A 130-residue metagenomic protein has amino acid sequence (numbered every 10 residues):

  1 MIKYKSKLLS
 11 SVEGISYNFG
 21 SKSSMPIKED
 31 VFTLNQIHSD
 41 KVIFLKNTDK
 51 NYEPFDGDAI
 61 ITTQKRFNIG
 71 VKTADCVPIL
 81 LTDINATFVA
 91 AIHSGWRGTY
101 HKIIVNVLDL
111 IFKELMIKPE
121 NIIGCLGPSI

Functional and structural regions predicted by a protein language model:
M1-I130: Active-site microenvironment for binding and transforming phosphate-containing groups
